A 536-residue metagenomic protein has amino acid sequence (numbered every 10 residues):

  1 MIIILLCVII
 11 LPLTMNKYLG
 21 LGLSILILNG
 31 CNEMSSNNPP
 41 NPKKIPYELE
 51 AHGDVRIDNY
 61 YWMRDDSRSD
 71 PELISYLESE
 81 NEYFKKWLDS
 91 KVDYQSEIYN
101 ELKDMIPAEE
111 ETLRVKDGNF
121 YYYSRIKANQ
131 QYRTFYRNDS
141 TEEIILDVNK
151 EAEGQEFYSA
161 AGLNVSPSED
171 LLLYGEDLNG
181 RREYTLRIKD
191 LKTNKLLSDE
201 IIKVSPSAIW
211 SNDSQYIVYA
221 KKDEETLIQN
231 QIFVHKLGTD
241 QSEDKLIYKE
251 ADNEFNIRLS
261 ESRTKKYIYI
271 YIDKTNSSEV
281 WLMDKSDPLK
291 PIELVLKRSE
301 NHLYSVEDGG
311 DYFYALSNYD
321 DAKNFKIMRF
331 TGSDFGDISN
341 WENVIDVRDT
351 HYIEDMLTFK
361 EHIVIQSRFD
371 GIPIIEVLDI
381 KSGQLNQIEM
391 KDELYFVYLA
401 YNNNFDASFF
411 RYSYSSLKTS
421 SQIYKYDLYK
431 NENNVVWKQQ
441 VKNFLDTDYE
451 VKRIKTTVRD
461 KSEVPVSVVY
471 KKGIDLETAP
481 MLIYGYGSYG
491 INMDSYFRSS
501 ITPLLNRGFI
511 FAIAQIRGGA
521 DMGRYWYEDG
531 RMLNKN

Functional and structural regions predicted by a protein language model:
I2-L5, N16-G22: Sec-dependent signal peptide recognition, specifically the positively charged N-region followed immediately by
L21, C31-F409, S413-S421, K425-K430 (+4 more regions): Beta-propeller folds
K150-A161, E176-G180, Y429-K430, W437-N536: Cap/lid segment of the alpha/beta-hydrolase catalytic domain
